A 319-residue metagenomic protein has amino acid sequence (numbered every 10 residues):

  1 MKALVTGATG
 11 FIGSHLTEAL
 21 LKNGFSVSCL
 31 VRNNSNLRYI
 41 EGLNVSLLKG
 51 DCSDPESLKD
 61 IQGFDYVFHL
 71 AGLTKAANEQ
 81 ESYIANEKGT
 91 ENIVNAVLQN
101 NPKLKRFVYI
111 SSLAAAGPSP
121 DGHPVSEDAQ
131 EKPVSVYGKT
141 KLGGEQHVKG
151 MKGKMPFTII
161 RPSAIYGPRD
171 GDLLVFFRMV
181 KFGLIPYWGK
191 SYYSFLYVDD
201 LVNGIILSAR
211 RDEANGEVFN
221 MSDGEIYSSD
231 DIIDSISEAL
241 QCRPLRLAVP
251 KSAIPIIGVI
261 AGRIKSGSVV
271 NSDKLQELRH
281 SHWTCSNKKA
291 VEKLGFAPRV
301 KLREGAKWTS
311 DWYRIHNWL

Functional and structural regions predicted by a protein language model:
A3-N23: N-terminal Rossmann NAD(P)H-binding glycine-rich loop of SDR-like oxidoreductase domains
V45-K88, N92, L98, A116: NAD(P)H-binding glycine-rich loop region in Rossmannoid oxidoreductase-like domains and their noncatalytic homologs
Y83-T90, V97, V108-S111, T140-K141 (+1 more regions): Short alpha-helix in the Rossmann-fold core of NAD(P)-dependent oxidoreductases
N92-V136: Conserved Rossmann-fold NAD(P)-dependent oxidoreductase catalytic core, especially the SDR/UDP-sugar
K132-T158: Active-site Tyr-X1-5-Lys
G143, G171-V175, W188-R210, G216-N220: Substrate-positioning beta->alpha
T158-V175: Flexible, glycine-rich beta-alpha linker
R211-V270, K293, R303, K307-S310 (+1 more regions): Mid/C-terminal beta-alpha module of Rossmann-like enzyme folds, strongest in SDR-family dehydrogenases/epimerases
